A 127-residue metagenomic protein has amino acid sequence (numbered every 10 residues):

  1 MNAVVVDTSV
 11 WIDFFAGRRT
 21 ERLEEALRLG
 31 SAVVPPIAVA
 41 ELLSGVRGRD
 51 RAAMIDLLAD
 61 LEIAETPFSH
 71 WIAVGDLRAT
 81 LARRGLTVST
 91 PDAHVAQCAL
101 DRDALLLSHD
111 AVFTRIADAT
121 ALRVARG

Functional and structural regions predicted by a protein language model:
M1-A3, A96, L100-G127: Acidic, PIN/NYN-like endoribonuclease modules and their adjacent C-terminal/linker elements
M1-V34, L43-L57: Short, well-structured N-terminal submotif of metal-dependent ribonuclease cores
V6-D7, V34-P35, T87-S89, D110 (+1 more regions): Histidine- and aromatic-rich ligand-binding microenvironments
V10-W11, A38, H70, H94-V95 (+1 more regions): Alpha-helix capping/helix-boundary segments
T20, V39, R51-M54, W71-V74 (+1 more regions): A general structural signal for well-ordered alpha-helical segments in protein cores
V33, A64, R123-A125: General small-molecule cofactor/ligand-binding pocket signal
E41-L42, A73, R115-I116: Phosphate- and divalent-cation-binding pockets in alpha/beta enzyme and binding domains that engage nucleotide-derived
I63-L107: Active-site neighborhoods of divalent-metal-dependent phosphate/nucleic-acid chemistry enzymes
